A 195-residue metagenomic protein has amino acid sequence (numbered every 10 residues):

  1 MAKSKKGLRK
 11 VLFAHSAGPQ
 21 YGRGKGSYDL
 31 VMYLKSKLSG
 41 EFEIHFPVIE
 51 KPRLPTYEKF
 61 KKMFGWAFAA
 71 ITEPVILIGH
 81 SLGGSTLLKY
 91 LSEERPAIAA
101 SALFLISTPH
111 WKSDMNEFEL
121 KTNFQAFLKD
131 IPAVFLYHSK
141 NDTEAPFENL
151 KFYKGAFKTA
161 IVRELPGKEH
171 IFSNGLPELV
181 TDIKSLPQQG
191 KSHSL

Functional and structural regions predicted by a protein language model:
A2-R53: Short, surface-exposed "cap/lid" segments of acyl-processing enzymes
E43, K154-I171: Catalytic histidine neighborhood in serine/cysteine hydrolases with alpha/beta-hydrolase-type architecture
P55, K168-V180: Catalytic histidine-centered segment of alpha/beta-hydrolase-like enzymes
A67-A70, G175-L195: Catalytic active-site module of serine/aspartate enzymes centered on a nucleophile-bearing elbow/loop
I78-L88: Gly/Ala-rich beta-loop-alpha elbow adjacent to hydrolase catalytic centers
A97-W111: A conserved short beta-strand
D130, F135-H138, D142: Short beta-strand/loop motif that positions the catalytic acidic residue of the alpha/beta-hydrolase fold
T143-N149: Conserved alpha/beta-hydrolase "acid-adjacent" motif
